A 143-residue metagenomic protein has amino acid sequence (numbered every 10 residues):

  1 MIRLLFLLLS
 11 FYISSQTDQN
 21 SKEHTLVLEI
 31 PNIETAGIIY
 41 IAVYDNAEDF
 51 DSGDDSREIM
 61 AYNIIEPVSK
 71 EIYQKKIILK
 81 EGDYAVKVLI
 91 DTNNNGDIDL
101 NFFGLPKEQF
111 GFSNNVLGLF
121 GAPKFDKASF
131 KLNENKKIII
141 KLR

Functional and structural regions predicted by a protein language model:
M1-K22: Bacterial Sec-dependent N-terminal signal peptides
Q16-A47, G53-D55, L100-R143: Primarily secretory-pathway and cell-envelope proteins
T35, K80-G82: Surface-exposed loops/turns
V43, L89-D91: Hydrophobic beta-strand positions
D54-I78: Tryptophan-paired
G82-V88: A short tyrosine-centered beta-strand micro-motif
D91-D99: Acidic, glycine-anchored loop motifs typical of Ca2+
